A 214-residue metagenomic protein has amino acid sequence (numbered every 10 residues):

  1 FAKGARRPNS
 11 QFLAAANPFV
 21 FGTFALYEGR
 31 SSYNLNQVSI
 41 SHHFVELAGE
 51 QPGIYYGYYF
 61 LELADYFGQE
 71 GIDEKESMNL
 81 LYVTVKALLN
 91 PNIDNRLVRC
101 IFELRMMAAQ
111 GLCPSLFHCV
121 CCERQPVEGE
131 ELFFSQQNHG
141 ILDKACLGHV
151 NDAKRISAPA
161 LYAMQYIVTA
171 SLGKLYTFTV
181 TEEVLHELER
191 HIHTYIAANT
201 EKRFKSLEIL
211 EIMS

Functional and structural regions predicted by a protein language model:
F1-S214: Non-catalytic alpha-helical scaffolds and adjoining flexible linkers that form interface surfaces for assembly
